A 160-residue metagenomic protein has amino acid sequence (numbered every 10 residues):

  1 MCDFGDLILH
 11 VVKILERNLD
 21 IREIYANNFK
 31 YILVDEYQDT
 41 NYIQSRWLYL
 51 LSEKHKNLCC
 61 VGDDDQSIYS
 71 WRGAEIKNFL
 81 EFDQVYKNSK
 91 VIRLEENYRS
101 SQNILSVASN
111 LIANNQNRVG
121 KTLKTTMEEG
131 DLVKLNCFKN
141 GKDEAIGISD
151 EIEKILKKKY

Functional and structural regions predicted by a protein language model:
M1-E81, R93-S100: Conserved helicase NTPase motor core
L80-D83, S109: Class I S-adenosyl-L-methionine
K87-K90, E95-Y160: Helicase P-loop NTPase motor core
